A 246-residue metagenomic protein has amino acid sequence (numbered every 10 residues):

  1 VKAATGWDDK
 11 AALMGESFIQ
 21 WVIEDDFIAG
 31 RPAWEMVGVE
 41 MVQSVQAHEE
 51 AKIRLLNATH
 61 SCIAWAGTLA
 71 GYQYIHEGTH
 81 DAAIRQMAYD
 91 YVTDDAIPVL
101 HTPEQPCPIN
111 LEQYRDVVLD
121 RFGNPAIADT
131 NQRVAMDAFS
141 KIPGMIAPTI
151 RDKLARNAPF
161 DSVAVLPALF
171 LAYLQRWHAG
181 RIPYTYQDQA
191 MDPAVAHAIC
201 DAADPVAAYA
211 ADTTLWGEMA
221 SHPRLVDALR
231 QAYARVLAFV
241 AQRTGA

Functional and structural regions predicted by a protein language model:
V1-A246: Substrate/ligand-engaging "lid" and interaction regions
